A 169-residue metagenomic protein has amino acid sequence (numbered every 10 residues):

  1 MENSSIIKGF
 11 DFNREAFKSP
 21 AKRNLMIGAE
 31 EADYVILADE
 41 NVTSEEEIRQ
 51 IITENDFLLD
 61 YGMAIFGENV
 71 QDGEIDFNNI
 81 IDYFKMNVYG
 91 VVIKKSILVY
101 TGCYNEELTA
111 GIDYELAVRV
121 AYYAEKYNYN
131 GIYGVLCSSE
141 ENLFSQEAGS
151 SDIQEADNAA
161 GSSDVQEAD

Functional and structural regions predicted by a protein language model:
N13-E30: Glycine-rich, basic loop-to-helix element that forms the pyrophosphate-binding segment of sugar-nucleotide handling
F17, I81, L108-T109, L136-D152 (+2 more regions): Nucleotide-sugar-dependent glycosyltransferase catalytic core
E31-A32, N87-T101: Conserved nucleotide-sugar donor-binding and metal-coordinating catalytic region shared by glycosyltransferases
V35: Short aromatic/hydrophobic "clamp" motif used to bind/position activated sugar donors
T43, E47-I75: Conserved donor NDP-sugar-binding/catalytic core segment of glycosyltransferases
I75-I93: A recurrent flexible, glycine/aromatic-enriched loop bordering the glycosyltransferase active site that acts as
A110-L116: Acidic donor-binding loop at a coil-to-helix junction in glycosyltransferase catalytic cores that engages
Y127-S139: Catalytic beta-strand/loop signature of glycosyltransferases that borders the donor
